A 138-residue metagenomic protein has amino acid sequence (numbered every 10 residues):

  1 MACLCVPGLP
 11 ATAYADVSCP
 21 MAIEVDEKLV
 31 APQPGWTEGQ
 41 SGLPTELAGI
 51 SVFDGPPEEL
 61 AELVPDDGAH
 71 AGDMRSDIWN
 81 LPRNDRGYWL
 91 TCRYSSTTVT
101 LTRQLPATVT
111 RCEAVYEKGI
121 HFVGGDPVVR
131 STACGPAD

Functional and structural regions predicted by a protein language model:
L4-T12: C-terminal segment of classical bacterial N-terminal signal peptides
A11-D138: Mitochondrial intermembrane space
